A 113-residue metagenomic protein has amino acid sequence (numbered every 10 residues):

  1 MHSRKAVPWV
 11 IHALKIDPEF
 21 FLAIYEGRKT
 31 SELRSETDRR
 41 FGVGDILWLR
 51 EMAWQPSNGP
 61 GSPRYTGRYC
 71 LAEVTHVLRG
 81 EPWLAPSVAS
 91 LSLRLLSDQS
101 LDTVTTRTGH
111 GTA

Functional and structural regions predicted by a protein language model:
M1-T37: Compositionally biased, charged N-terminal/linker segments
T37, M52-S57: Short, charged beta-turn/beta-strand-edge "cap" motif at the junction between a beta-strand and an adjacent loop
P56-G59, P86: Short linear functional motifs in flexible/disordered or boundary regions
Y65, C70-A113: Glycine- and charge-enriched low-complexity intrinsically disordered segments
